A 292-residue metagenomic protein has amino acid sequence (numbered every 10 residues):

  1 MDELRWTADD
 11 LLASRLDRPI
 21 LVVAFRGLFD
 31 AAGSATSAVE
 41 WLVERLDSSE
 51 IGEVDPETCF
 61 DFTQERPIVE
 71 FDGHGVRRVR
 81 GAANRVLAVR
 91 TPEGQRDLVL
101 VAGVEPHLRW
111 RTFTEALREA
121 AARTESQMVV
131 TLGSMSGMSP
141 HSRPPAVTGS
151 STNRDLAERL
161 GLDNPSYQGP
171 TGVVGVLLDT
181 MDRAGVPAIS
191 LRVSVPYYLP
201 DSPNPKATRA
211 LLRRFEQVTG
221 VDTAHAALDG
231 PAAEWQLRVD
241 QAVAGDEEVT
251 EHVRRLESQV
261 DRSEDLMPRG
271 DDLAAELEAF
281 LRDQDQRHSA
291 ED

Functional and structural regions predicted by a protein language model:
M1-G103: N-terminal short beta-loop-beta anion/metal-coordinating cradle
F25-F29, L100-W110, L160-Q168, Y198-S202: Flexible, glycine/proline-enriched loop segments at strand-loop-helix junctions that form or flank small-ligand binding
G33-S37, L108, T112, Q168 (+5 more regions): Conserved active-site and cofactor/substrate-binding residues in soluble primary-metabolism enzymes
G52, V99-V101, V130, P187-R192: Hydrophobic/aromatic beta-strand patches that form the interior of the parallel beta-sheet core in alpha/beta enzyme
G52-T58, M128-G133, A227-L228: A generic structural motif
R96, G103-D155, L177: Internal, conserved structured core segments that host functional sites
M138-D222: Catalytic cores of processing enzymes, dominated by hydrolases/peptidases, characterized by acidic/His-rich
L199-D292: A conserved C-terminal secondary-structure "cap"
